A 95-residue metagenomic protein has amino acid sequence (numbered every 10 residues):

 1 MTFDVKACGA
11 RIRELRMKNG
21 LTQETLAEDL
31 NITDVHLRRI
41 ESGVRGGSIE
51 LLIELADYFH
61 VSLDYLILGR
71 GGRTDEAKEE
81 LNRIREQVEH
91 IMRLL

Functional and structural regions predicted by a protein language model:
M1-K18: A short, Lys/Arg-rich alpha-helix, primarily the initiator
M17, E28, D57: Alpha-helical residues within the helix-turn-helix
M17, N31, S42-V44, G71: Residue-level detection of the helix-turn-helix DNA-binding "recognition helix"
G20-R39: Short alpha-helical DNA-recognition segment
N31, E50-Y65: DNA major-groove recognition helix of helix-turn-helix/homeodomain DNA-binding modules
L68-L95: Short, charged recognition helix plus adjacent turn of helix-turn-helix-like nucleic-acid-binding domains
